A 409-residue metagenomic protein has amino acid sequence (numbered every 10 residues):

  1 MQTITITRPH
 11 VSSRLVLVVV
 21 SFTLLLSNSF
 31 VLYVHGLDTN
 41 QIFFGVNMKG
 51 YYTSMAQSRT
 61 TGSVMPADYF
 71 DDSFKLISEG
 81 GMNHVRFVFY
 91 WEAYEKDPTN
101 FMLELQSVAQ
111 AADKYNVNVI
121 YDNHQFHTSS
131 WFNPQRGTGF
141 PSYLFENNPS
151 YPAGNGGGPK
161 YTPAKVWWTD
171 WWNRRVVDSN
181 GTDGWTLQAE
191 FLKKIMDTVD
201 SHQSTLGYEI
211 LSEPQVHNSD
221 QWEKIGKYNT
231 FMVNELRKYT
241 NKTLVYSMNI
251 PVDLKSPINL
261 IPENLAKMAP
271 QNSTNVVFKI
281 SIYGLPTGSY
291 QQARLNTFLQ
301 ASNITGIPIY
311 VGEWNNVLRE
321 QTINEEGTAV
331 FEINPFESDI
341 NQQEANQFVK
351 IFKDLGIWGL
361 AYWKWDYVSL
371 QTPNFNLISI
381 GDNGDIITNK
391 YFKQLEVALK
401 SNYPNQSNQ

Functional and structural regions predicted by a protein language model:
M1-F30: Secretory targeting signatures
V34-G36: Boundary at the C-terminal end of the N-terminal hydrophobic targeting segment
T39-E263, T274: Active-site mouth of glycoside hydrolases
F44, I304-N408: Substrate-binding cleft of secreted/luminal carbohydrate-active enzymes
G45, E209, F278-S281, L360: Structured N-terminal alpha/beta-domain signature that marks small ligand/cofactor-binding or signaling modules
S54, L285-T287, V368-L370: A short acidic, often aromatic-flanked loop/helix-cap motif at beta-alpha or helix-coil junctions that lines enzyme
S73, N218-G327, N346, K353 (+1 more regions): Glycoside hydrolase catalytic-domain groove-lining segments
G137-F140, I261-A266, G327-A329, I378-I380: Short, hinge-like loop/turn segments at secondary-structure boundaries
